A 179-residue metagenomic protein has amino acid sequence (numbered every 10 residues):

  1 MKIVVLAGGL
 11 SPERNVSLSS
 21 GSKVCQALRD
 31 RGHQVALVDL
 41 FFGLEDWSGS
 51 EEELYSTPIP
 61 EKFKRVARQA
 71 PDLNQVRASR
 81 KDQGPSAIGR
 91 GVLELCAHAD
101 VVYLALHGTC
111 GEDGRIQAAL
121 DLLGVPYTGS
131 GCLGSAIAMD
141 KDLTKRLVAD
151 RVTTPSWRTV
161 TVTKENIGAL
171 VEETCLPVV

Functional and structural regions predicted by a protein language model:
M1-L133, I137-M139, L143, L147 (+1 more regions): ATP-binding N-terminal substructure of ATP-dependent carboxylate-amine bond-forming enzymes
S17, P155-R158, L176-V179: Glycine-rich phosphate-binding loop of ATP-grasp-fold ATP-dependent ligases
G32, V152, T174-C175: A structural signal for short coil/turn segments at secondary-structure junctions
V35, Y127, T154-P155, V178: Residue-level detector of short coil/turn "hinge" positions at structural boundaries
L147-T153: Basic phosphate/pyrophosphate-binding loop/patch that engages nucleotide-derived ligands
V148, V171-V179: ATP-grasp fold ATP-binding core
